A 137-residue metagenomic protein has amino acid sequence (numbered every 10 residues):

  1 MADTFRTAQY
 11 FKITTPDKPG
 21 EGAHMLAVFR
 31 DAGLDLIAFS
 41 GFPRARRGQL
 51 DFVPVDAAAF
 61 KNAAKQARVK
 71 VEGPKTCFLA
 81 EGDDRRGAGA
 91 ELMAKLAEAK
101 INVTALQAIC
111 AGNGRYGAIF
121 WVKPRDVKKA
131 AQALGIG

Functional and structural regions predicted by a protein language model:
M1-G137: A conserved regulatory-domain signal marking ACT and ACT-like small-molecule sensing domains and adjacent regulatory
